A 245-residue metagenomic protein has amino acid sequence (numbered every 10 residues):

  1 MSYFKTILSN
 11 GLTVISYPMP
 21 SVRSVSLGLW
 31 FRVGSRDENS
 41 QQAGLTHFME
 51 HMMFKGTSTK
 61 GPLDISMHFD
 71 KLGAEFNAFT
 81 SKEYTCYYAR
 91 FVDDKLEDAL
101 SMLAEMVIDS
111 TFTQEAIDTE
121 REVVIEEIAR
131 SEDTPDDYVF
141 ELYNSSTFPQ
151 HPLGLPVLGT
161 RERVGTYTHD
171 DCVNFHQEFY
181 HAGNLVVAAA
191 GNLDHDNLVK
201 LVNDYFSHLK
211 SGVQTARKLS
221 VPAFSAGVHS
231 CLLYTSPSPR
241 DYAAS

Functional and structural regions predicted by a protein language model:
M1-S35, S58-K95, S131-G183, H208-S236: Non-catalytic beta-strand/loop surface segments
G11, H47, Y87, L103 (+3 more regions): Divalent metal-coordination and catalytic microenvironments
G34-D37, H195-D196: Short beta-strands and strand-coil junctions in structured, solvent-facing domains, enriched
G44-T57: Active-site SXXK
G56-T59, R90-R121: M16/insulysin-pitrilysin zinc metalloprotease superfamily fold
S110-I128, D194, Q214-F224: Acidic/histidine-enriched alpha-helical segments
G183-A189: Short loop-to-beta-strand entry elements in the cores of soluble alpha/beta enzymes
Y234-S245: Single conserved hydrophobic/aromatic residue that forms the stacking wall/gate of nucleotide- or nucleobase-binding
